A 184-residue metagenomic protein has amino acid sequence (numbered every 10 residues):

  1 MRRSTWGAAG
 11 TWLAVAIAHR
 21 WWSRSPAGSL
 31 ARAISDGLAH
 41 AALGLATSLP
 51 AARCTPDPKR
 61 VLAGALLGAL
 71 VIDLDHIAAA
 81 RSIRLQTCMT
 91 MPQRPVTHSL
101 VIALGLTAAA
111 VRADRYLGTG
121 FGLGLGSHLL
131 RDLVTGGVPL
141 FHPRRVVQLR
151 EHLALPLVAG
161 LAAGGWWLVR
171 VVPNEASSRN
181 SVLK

Functional and structural regions predicted by a protein language model:
M1-K184: N-terminal membrane-targeting hydrophobic helices
